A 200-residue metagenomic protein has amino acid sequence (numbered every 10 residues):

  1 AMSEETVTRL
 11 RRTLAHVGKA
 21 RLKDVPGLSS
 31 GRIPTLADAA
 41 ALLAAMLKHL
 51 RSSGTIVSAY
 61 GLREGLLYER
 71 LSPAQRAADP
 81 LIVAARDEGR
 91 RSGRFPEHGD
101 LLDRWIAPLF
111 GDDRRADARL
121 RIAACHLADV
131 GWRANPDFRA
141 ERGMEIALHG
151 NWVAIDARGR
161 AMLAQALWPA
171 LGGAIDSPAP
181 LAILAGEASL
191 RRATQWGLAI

Functional and structural regions predicted by a protein language model:
A1-I200: Helical "lid/coupling" subdomains associated with nucleotide-phosphate turnover
